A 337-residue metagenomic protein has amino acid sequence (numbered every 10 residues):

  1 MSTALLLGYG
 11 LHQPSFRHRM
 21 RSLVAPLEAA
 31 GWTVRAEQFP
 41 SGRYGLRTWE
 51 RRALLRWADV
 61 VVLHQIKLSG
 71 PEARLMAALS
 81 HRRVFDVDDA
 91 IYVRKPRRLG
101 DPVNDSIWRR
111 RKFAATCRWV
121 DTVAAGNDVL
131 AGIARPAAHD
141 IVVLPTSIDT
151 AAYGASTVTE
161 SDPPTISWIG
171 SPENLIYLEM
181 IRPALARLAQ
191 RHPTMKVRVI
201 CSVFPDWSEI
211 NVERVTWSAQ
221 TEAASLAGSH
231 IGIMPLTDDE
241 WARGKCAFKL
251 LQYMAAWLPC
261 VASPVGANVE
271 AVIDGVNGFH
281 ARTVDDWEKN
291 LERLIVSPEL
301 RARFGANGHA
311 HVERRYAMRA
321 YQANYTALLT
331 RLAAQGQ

Functional and structural regions predicted by a protein language model:
M1-V60: N-terminal pre-catalytic "stem/leader" segment of glycosyltransferase-like enzymes
G10-P26, A30, I148-Y153, T159-G228: Conserved catalytic-core segment of nucleotide-activated headgroup transferases in glycan assembly
T48-W57, L75-A78, I91, P102-V123: Membrane-proximal helix-turn-helix segments that form the acceptor-binding/catalytic region of lipid-linked
V129, S147: Carbohydrate-associated surface elements
I176, Q220-A255, V261-E270: Nucleotide-sugar-dependent
I273-D285, R293-E299: Conserved acidic donor-binding segment of nucleotide-sugar-dependent glycosyltransferases
L300-R315, Y321: A short, well-ordered alpha-helix in the C-terminal region of glycosyltransferases
M318-Q337: C-terminal alpha-helical cap of glycosyltransferases
